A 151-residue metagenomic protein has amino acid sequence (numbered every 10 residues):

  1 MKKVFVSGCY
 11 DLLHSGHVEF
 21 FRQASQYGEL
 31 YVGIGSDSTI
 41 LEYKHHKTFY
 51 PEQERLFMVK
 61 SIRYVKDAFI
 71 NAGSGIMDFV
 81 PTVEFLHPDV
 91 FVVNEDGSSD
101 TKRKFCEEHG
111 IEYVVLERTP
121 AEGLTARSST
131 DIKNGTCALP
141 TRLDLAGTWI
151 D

Functional and structural regions predicted by a protein language model:
M1-G135: Nucleotidyltransferase catalytic core that binds NTPs
G135-D151: ATP-binding N-lobe of GHMP and related small-molecule kinases
